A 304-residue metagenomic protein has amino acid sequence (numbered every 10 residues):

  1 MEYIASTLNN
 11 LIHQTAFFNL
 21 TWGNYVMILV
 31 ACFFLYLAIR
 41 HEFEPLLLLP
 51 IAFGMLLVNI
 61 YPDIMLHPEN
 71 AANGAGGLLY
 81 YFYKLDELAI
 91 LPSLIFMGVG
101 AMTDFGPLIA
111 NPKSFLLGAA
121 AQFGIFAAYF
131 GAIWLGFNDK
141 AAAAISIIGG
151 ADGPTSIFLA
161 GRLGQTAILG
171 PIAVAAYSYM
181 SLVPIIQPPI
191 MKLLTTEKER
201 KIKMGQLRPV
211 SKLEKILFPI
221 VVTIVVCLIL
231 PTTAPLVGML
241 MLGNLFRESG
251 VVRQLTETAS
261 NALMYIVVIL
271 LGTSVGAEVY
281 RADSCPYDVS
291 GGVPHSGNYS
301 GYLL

Functional and structural regions predicted by a protein language model:
M1-G74: N-terminal alpha-helical transmembrane segments of multi-pass membrane transport and channel/translocase proteins
L48, G77, N111-L116, N138-G149 (+4 more regions): The feature identifies polytopic integral membrane transport proteins across all domains of life
I60-Y80, M97-I109, G131-A142, V279-D283: Transmembrane alpha-helix boundary signature
K84, L88, F96-M102, L117-A127 (+3 more regions): Alpha-helical membrane segments and immediately flanking helix-loop junctions that form or couple to the substrate/ion
L85-I109, G243-F246, M264-C285: Hydrophobic transmembrane alpha-helices of secondary-active transporters and Na+-translocating membrane complexes
P107-Y129, A282-L304: Entry/N-cap segments of selected transmembrane alpha helices and their immediately preceding amphipathic helices
A167-I185, S290-L303: Alpha-helical transmembrane segments
S178-V251: Membrane-embedded hairpin module used as a gating/binding unit in multi-pass transport and secretion proteins
